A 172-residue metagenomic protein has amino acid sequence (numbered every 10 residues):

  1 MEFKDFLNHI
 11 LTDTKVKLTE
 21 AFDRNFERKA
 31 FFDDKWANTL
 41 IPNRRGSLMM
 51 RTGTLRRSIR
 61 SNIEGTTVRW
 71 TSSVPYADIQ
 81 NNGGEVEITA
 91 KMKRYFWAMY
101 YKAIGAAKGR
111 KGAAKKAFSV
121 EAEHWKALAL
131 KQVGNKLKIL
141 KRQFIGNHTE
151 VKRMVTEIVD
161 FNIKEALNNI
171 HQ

Functional and structural regions predicted by a protein language model:
M1-Q172: Short, Lys/Arg-rich flexible segments
